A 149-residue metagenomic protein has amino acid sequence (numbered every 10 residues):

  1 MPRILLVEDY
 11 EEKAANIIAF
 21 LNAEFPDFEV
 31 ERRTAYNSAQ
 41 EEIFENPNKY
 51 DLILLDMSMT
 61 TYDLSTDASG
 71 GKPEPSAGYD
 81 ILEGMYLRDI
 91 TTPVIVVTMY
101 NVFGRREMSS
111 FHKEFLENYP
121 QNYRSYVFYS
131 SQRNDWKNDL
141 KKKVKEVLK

Functional and structural regions predicted by a protein language model:
P2-E12, I17-L21: Conserved acidic segment of CheY-like receiver
L6-Y10, T34, I95-K149: Output/docking surface of receiver
K13, E31, P73, A77: Soluble or luminal CAZymes and related metallo-dependent hydrolases
I18-A19, R32-L52, T60-Y62: Acidic, metal-coordinating helix/loop segments flanking the phosphotransfer/catalytic sites of two-component signaling
L21-D27: Short helix-loop-beta junction
E45-N48, E74, Y86-T91: Conserved phosphotransfer cores of two-component systems
I53-Y86, M108: Conserved phosphotransfer microenvironments
